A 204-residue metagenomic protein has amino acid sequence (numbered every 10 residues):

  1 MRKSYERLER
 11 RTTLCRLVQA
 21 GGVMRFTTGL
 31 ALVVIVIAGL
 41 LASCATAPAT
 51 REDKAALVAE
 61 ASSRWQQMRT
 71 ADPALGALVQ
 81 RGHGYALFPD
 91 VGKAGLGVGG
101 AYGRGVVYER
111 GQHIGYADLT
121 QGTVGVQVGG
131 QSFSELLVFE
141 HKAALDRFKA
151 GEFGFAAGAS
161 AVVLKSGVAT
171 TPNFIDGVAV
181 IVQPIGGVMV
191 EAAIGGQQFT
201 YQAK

Functional and structural regions predicted by a protein language model:
E6, L14-C15, T46, L87: Selective for proline/serine-rich intrinsically disordered segments in cytosolic/nuclear regulatory regions
L8-V33: Bacterial N-terminal signal peptides that target proteins for export
I37: Structured alpha-helical
L40-S43: C-terminal motif of bacterial Sec signal peptides marking the signal peptidase cleavage site
A45-K204: Small-residue-enriched, tightly packed secondary-structure blocks
